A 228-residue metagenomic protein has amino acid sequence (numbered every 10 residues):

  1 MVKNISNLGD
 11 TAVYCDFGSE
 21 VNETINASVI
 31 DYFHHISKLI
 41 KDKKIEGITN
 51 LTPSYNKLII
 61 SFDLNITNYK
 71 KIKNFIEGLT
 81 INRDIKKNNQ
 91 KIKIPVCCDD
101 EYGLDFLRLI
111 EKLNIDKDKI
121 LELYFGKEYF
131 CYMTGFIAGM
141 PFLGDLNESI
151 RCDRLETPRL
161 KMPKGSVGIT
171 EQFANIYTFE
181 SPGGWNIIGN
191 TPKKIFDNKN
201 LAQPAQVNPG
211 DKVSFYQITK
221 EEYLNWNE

Functional and structural regions predicted by a protein language model:
M1-E228: Glycine-rich active-site loops that engage anionic ligands at enzyme catalytic sites
